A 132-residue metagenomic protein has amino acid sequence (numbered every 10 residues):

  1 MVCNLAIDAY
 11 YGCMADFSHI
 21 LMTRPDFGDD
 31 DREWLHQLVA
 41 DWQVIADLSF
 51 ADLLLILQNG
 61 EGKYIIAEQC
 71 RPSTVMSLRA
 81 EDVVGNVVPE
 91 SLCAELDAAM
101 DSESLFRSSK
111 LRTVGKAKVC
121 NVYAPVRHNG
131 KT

Functional and structural regions predicted by a protein language model:
M1-Y10: Short, positively charged and aromatic/hydrophobic N-terminal segments
Y10-M22, I66-T74, K131: Short, compositionally biased low-complexity segments
Y11-A51: PAS-family sensory modules
W42-S109: Structured interaction and signal-relay segments at domain junctions
L55-I56, A124-V126: Cytosolic beta-strand hydrophobic patch enriched in CBS
F106, G115-P125: A short beta-strand signature within small-molecule sensing/ligand-binding domains used in signal transduction
V126-T132: Short hydrophobic/glycine-rich mini-motifs in sensory/regulatory modules that couple input to downstream signaling
